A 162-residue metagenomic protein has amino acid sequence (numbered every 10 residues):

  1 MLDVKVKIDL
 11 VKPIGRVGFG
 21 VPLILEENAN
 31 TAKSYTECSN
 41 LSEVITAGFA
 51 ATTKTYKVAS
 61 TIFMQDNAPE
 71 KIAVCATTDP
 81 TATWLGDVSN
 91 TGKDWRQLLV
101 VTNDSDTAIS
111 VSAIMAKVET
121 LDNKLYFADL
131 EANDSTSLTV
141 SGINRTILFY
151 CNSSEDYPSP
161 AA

Functional and structural regions predicted by a protein language model:
M1-A162: Surface-exposed assembly/interface segments
